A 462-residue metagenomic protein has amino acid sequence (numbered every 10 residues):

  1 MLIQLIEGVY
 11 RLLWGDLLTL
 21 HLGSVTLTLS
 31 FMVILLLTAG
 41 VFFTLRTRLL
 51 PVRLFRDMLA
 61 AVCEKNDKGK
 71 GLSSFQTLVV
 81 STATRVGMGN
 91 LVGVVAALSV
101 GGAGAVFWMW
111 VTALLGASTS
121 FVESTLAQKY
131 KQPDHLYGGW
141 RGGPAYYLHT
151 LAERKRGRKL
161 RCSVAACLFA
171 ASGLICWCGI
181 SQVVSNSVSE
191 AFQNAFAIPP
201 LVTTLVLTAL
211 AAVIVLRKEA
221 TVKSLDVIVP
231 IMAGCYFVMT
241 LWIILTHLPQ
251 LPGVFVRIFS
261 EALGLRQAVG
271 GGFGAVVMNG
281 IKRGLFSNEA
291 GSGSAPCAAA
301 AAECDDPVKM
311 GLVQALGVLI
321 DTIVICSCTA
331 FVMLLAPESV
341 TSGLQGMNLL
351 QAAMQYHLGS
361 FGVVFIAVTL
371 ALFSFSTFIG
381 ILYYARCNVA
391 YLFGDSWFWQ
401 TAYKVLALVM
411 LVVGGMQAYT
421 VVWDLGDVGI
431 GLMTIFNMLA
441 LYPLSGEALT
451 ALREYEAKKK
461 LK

Functional and structural regions predicted by a protein language model:
M1-M88, L98-A105, G116, A440-K462: N-terminal alpha-helical transmembrane segments of multi-pass membrane transport and channel/translocase proteins
L35, A39, F43-L59, A165 (+7 more regions): Membrane-interface loop-to-helix entry segments
A39-T44, T82, L115-W140, H149-N186 (+3 more regions): Helix-loop-helix module between adjacent transmembrane segments
R46-P51, N90-V94, C176-S189, A211-S224 (+4 more regions): Transmembrane helix-loop junctions in multi-pass membrane proteins
L49-S74, A96, G102-A103, S118-K159 (+4 more regions): Flexible loop linkers connecting adjacent transmembrane helices in multi-pass alpha-helical membrane transporters
K68-V100, L126-K129, L136-L151, V164 (+2 more regions): Alpha-helical membrane segments and immediately flanking helix-loop junctions that form or couple to the substrate/ion
L115-E123, T203-K218, V229-P249, K282-L285 (+2 more regions): Selective recognition of specific alpha-helical transmembrane segments in multi-pass small-molecule
E123-H135, L241-R257, G270-G271, A301-C304 (+1 more regions): Extracellular/periplasmic helix-exit of transmembrane alpha-helices
